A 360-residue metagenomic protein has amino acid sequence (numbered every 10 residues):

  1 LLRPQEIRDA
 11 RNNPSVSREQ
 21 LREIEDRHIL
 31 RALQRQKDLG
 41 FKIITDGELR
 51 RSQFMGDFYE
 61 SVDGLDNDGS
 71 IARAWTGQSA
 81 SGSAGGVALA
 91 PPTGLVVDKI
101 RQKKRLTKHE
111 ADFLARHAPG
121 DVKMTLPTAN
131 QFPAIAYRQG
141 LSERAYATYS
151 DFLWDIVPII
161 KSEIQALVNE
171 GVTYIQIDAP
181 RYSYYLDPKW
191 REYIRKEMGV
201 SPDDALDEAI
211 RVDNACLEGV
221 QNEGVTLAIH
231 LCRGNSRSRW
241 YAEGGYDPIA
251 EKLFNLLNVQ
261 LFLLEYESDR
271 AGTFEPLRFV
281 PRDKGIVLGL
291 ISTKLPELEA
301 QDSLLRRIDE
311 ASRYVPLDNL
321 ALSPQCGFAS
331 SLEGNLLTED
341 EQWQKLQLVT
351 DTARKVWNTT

Functional and structural regions predicted by a protein language model:
L1-T360: Domain-level signal for soluble alpha/beta catalytic cores
